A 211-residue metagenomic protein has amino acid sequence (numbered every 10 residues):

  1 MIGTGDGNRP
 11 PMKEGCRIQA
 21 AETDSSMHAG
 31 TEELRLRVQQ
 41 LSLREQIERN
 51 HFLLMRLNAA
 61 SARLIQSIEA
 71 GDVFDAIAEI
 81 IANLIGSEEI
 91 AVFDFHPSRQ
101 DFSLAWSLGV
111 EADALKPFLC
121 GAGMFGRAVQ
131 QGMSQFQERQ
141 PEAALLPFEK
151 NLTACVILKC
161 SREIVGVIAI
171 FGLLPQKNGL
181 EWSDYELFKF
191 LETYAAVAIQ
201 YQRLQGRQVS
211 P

Functional and structural regions predicted by a protein language model:
K13-R17, A21-Q66, G71, L104 (+1 more regions): Signal-transmission linkers at sensory-effector interfaces
R56-L64, E69-E88, V92, M124 (+1 more regions): Amphipathic alpha-helical coiled-coil segments that mediate homodimerization and allosteric signal transmission
E79-A82, I90-K116, I168: GAF sensory/regulatory domain recognition with acknowledged cross-activation on helical regulatory dimers
V110, V167-N178, D184: Short beta-strand-to-loop transition segments that serve as allosteric relay/switch motifs in sensory/regulatory domains
A112-S134: Acidic/proline- and glycine-rich, intrinsically disordered low-complexity segments that serve as regulatory linkers
Q131-C155, L173-L174, W182: Signal-transducing coupling segments at domain and membrane junctions
N151-C160, I164-A169: A short, aliphatic-rich beta-strand micro-motif
K189-A196: Allosteric cytosolic regulatory segments
